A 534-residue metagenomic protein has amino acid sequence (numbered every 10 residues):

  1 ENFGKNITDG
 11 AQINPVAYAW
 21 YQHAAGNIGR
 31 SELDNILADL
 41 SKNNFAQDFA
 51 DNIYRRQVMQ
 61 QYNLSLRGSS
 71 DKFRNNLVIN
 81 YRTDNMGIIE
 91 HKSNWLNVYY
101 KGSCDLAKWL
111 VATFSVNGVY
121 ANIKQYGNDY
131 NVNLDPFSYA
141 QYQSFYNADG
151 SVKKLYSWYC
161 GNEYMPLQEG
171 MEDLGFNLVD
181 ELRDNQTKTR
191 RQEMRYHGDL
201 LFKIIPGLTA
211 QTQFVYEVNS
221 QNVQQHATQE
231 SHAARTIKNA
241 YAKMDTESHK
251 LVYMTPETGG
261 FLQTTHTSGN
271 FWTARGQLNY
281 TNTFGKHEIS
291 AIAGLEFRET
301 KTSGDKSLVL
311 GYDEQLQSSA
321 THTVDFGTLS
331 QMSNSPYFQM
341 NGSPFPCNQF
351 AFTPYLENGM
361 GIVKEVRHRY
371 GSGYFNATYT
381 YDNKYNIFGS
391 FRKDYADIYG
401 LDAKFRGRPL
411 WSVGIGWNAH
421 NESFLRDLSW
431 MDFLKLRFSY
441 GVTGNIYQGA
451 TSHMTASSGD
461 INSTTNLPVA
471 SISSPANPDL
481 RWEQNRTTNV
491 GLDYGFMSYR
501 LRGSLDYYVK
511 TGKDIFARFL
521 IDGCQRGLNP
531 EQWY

Functional and structural regions predicted by a protein language model:
E1-E90, G127-Y130, Y159, E181-D184 (+2 more regions): Residues embedded in well-ordered regular secondary structure
E1-I36, I237-V252, S318-E357: Charged, glycine/proline-rich intrinsically disordered loops and linkers
W95, K101-L110, S115-Y120, G170-A227 (+1 more regions): Extracellular/periplasmic, surface-exposed regions of secreted and cell-surface proteins
N131-V132, A456: Short, hinge-like loop/turn segments at secondary-structure boundaries
V132-K154, A227, A233-G269, G304: Replace "related TpsB outer-membrane translocases also match" with "some related outer-membrane beta-barrels such as
V152-Y156, G161-N162: GHKL/Bergerat-fold ATPase module in large chromosome/replication-associated machines
Y164-E169: Active-site catalytic microenvironments in core metabolic enzymes, especially phosphate/sugar-handling
